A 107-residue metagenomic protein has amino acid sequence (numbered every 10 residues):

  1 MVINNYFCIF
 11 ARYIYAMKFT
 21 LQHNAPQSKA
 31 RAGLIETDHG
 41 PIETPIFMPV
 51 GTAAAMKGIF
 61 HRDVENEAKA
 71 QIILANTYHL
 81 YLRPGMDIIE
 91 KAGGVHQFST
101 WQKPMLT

Functional and structural regions predicted by a protein language model:
Y6-I9, Y13: Short, positively charged and aromatic/hydrophobic N-terminal segments
M17-T107: Non-catalytic, usually N-terminal nucleic-acid engagement modules in DNA/RNA processing proteins
